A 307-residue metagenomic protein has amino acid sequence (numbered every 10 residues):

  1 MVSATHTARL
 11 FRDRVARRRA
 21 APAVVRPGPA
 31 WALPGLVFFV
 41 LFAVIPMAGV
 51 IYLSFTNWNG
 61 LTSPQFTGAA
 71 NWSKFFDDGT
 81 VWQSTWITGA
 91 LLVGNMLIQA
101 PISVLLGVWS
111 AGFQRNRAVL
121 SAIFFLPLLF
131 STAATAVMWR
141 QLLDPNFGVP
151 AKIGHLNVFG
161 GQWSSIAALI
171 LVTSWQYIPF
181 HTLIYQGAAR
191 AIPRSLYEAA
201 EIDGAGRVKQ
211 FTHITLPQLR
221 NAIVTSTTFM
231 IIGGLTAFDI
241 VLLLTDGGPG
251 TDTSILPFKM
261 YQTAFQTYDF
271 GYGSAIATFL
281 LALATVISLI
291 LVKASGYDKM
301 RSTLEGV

Functional and structural regions predicted by a protein language model:
M1-V24: Short, Lys/Arg-rich, polar N-terminal cytosolic tail immediately upstream of the first transmembrane signal-anchor
V24-V307: A structural signal for multi-pass alpha-helical bundles of membrane permease subunits that mediate small-molecule
